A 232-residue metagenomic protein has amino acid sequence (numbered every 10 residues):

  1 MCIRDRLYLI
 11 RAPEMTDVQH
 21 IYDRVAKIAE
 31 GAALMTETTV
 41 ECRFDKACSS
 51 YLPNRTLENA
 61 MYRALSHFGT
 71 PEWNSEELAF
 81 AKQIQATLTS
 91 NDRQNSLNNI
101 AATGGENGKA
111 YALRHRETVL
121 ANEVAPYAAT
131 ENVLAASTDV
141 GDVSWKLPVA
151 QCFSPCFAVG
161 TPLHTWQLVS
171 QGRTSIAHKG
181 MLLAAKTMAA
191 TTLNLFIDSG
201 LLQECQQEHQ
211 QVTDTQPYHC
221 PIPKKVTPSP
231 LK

Functional and structural regions predicted by a protein language model:
M1: Conserved phosphate-interacting/catalytic interface
R4-K232: Metal-dependent amide/peptide-bond hydrolase catalytic core, centered on the "pita-bread" metallohydrolase fold
